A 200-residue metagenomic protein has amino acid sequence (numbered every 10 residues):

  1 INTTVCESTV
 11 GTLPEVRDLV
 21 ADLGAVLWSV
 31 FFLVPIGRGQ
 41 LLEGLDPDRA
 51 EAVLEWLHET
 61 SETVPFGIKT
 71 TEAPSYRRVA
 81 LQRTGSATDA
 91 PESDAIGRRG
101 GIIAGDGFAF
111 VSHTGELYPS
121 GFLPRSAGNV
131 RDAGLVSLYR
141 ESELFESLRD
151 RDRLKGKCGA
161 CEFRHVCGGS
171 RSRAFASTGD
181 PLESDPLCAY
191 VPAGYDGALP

Functional and structural regions predicted by a protein language model:
N2-F122, S126-A127: Radical SAM enzyme [4Fe-4S]-AdoMet core and its adjacent flexible, acidic and glycine-rich loops/tails across
L33, A73-Y195: Accessory C-terminal segments flanking Radical SAM cores
G197-P200: Iron-sulfur (Fe-S) cluster-binding modules
